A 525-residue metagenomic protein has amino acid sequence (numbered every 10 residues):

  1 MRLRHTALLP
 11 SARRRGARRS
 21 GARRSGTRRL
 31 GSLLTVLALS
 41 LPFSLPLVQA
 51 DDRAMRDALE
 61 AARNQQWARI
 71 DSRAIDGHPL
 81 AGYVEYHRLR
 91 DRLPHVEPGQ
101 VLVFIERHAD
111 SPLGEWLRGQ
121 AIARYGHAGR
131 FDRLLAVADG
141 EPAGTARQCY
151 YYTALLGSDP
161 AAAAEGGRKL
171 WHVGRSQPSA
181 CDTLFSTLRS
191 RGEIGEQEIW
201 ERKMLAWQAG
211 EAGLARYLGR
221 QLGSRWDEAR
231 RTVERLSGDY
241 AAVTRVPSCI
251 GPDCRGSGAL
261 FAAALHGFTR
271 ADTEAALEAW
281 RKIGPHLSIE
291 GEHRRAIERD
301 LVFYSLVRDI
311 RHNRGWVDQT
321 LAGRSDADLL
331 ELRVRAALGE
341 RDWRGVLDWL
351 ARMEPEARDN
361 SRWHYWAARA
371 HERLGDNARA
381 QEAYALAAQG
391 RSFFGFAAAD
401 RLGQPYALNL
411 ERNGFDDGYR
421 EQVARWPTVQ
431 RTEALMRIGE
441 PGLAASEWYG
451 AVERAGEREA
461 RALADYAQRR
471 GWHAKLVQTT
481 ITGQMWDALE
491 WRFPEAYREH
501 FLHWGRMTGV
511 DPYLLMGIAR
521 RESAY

Functional and structural regions predicted by a protein language model:
M1-T27: N-terminal secretory signal peptides that target proteins for export/translocation
R2-R4, R15, L39-Y525: Cell-wall glycan-active module
R28-L39, A462: Sec-dependent N-terminal signal peptides
